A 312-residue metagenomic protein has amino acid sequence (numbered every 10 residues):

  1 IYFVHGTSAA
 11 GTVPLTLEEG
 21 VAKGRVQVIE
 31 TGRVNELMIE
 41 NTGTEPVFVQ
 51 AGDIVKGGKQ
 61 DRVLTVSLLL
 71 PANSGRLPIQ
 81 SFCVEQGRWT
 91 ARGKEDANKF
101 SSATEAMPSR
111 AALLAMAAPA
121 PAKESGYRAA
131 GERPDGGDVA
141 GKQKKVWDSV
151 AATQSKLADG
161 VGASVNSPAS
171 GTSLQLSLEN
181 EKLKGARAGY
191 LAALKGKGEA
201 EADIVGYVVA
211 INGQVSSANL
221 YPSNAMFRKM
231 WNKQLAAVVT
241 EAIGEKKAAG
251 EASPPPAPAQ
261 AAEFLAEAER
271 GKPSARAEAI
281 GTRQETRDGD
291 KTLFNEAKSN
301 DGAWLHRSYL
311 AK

Functional and structural regions predicted by a protein language model:
I1-P14, K156-A158, G162-K312: Mature, function-bearing regions of proteins
I1-V34, L77-V84, R88-R92: N-terminal, Lys/Arg-enriched amphipathic/low-complexity engagement segments that precede the first folded domain
I29-G32, K59-R62, E201: Short, glycine/acidic-rich beta->alpha junctions
N35-L37, Y207: Residue-level detector of short, conserved catalytic/binding motifs and their immediate flanks
L37-P46: Asparagine-centered strand-capping/turn motif at beta-strand->loop junctions
E45-D53: Short, hydrophobic/aromatic beta-strand segments
K56-S102: Intrinsically disordered, low-complexity Pro/Gly/Ser/Thr-rich segments with frequent PxxP/GP/PP motifs and embedded
V84-S177, K184-E199, Y207-V209, S216-N219: Terminal connector regions
